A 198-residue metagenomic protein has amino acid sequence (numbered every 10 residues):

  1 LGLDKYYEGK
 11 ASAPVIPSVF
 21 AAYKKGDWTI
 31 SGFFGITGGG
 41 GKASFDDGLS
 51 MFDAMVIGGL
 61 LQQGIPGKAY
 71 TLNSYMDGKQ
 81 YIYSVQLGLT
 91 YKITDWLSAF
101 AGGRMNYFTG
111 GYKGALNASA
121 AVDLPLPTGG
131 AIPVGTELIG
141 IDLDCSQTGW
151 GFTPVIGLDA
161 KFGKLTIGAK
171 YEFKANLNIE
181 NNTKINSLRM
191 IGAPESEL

Functional and structural regions predicted by a protein language model:
L1, A13-L198: Outer-membrane beta-barrel porins/channels
G2-Y6: Glycine-/proline-rich flexible loop or hinge segments
K10: Glycine/alanine-rich phosphate-binding loops at beta-alpha junctions
